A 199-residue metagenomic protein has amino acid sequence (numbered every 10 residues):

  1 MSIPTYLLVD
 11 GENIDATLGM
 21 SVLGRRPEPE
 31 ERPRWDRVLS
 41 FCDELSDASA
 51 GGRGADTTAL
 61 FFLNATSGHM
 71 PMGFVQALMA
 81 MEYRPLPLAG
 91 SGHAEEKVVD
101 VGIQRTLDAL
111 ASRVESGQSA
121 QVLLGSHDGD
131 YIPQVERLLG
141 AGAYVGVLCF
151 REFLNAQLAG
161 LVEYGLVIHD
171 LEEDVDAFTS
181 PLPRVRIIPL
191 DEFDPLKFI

Functional and structural regions predicted by a protein language model:
M1-V99, Y144, R151: Domain-level signal for Mg2+-assisted phosphodiester chemistry and nucleotide/NA-binding surfaces in nucleic-acid
H69-I199: Nuclease catalytic cores that cleave nucleic-acid phosphodiester bonds, predominantly acidic two-metal-ion
